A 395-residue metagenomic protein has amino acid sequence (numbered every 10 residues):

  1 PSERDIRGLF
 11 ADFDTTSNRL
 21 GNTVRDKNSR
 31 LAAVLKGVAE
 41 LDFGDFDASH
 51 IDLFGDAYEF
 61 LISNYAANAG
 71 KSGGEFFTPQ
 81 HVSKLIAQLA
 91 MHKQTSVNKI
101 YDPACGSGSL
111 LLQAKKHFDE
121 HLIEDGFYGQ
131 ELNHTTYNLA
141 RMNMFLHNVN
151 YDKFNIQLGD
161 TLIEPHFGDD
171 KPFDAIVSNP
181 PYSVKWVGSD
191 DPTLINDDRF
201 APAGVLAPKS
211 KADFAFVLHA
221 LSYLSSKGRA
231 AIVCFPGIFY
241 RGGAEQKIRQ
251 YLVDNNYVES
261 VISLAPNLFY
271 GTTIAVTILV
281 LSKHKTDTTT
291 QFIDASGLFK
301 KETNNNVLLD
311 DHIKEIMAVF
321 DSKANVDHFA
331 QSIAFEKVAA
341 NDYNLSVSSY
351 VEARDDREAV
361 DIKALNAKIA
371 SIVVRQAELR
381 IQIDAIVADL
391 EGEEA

Functional and structural regions predicted by a protein language model:
P1-L85, L89-A90, D152-I163, S263-N267 (+2 more regions): Non-catalytic, mostly N-terminal accessory regions of nucleic-acid modification and defense proteins
P1-R4, N22-N28, S49-D56, G106-L112 (+2 more regions): Short, functional N-terminal and low-complexity linear motifs
D47, D119-E120, L146, F269 (+1 more regions): Generic marker of residues within folded, mature protein domains
L53, I100, S210: Glycine-rich, flexible loop segments associated with nucleotide phosphate handling
S72-S178, S183-K185, D190-L194, R199-G204 (+3 more regions): Conserved S-adenosyl-L-methionine
E164, G168-A395: A conserved structural/catalytic subdomain of Rossmann-like adenosyl-cofactor enzymes
